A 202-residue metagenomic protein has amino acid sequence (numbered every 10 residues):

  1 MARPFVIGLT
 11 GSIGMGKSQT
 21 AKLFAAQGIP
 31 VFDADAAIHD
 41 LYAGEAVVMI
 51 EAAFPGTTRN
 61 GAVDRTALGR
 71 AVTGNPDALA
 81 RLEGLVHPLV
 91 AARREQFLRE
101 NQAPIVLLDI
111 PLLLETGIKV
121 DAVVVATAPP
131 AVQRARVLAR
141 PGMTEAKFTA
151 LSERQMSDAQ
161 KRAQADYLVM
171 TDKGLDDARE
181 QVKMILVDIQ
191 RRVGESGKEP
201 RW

Functional and structural regions predicted by a protein language model:
M1-V63, K183, V187-W202: Glycine-rich phosphate-binding loop of ATP-dependent small-molecule kinases
G16, D35, L82, L107 (+3 more regions): Residue-level signal for inorganic ion chemistry
Q27, V47, E51, P130-L138 (+2 more regions): An amphipathic alpha-helix signature
P30, A36, A122, D166-Y167: Well-ordered beta-strand positions
A36, D40-P104: ATP-dependent small-molecule kinase phosphotransfer cores that center on conserved nucleotide phosphate-binding segments
P88-A92, P104-P111, T149-R154: Short gly/ser/thr-rich secondary-structure transition/capping motifs
R93-R99, I105-R140: ATP-dependent NMP and nucleoside kinases share a basic, alpha-helical "lid"
Q102, A139, M143-W202: Small-molecule kinase domains that catalyze NTP-dependent phosphoryl transfer to phosphate-bearing small molecules
